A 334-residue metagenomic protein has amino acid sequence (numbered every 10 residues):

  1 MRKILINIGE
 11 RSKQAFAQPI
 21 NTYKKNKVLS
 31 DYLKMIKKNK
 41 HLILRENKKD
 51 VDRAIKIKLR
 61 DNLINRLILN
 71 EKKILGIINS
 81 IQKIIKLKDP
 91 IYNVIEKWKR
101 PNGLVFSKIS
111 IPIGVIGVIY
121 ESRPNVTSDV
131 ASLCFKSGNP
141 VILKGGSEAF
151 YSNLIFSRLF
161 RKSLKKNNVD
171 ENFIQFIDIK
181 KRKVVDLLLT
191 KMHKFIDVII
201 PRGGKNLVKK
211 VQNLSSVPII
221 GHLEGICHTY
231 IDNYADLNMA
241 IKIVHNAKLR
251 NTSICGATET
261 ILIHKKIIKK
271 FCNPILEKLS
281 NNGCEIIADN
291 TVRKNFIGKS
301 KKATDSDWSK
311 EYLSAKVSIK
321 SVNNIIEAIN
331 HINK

Functional and structural regions predicted by a protein language model:
M1, L5-G9, T22-K25, L29 (+13 more regions): Generic structural signal for well-ordered, non-membrane alpha-helical segments in soluble metabolic enzymes
M1-K108, L133: N-terminal Rossmann-like NAD(P)+-binding subdomain of aldehyde/semialdehyde dehydrogenases
R2, S122-N125, D129-P140, L159 (+2 more regions): ALDH superfamily catalytic-core signature
A15-P19, M35-N39, E46, D50-I57 (+9 more regions): Change "in soluble alpha/beta enzymes" to "in soluble alpha/beta proteins
K25, G138, I199, H264 (+1 more regions): Residue-level signal for inorganic ion chemistry
K86, I95-Y234, N238: Rossmann-like NAD(P) dinucleotide-binding subdomain of oxidoreductase/dehydrogenase enzymes
T304-K334: Conserved C-terminal structural/oligomerization subdomain of aldehyde/semialdehyde dehydrogenase
